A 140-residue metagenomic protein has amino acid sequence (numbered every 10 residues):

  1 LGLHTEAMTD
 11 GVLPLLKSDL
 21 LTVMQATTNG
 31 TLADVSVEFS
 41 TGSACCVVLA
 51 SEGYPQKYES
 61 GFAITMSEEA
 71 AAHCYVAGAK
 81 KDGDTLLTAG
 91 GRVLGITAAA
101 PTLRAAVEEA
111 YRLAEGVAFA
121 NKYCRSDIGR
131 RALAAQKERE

Functional and structural regions predicted by a protein language model:
G2-A71, D82: Active-site "cap" helix and flanking loop/linker of ATP-utilizing ligase/carboxylase catalytic domains
V48-A50, A77, A99: Generic beta-strand/beta-sheet core signal
K80-G83, L87-E140: Generic C-terminus detector
